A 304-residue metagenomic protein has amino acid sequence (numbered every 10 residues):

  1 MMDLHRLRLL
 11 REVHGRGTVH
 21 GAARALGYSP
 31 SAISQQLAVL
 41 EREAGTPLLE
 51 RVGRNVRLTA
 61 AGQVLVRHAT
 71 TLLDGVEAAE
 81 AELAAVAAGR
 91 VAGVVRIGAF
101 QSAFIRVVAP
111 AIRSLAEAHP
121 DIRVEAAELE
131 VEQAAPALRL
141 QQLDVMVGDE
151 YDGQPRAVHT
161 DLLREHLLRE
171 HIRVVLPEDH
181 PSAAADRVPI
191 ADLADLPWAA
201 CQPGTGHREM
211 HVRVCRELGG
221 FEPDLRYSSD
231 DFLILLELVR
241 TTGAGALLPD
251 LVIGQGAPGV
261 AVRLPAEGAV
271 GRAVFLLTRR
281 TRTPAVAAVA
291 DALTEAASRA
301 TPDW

Functional and structural regions predicted by a protein language model:
E12-S29: Short helix-boundary/capping micro-motifs
E41-Q63: A short LG(V/I)-centered, amphipathic sequence patch enriched for acidic residue(s) preceding the LG motif
A92-P155: Central regulatory/effector-binding core of bacterial HTH transcription factors
V107, A261-W304: A late-sequence structural motif
E130-A135, R139-L143, D149, G204-A261: Hydrophobic hinge/microswitch elements
D149, S182, L196-L218, T283-D291 (+1 more regions): Secondary-structure junction motif
R156-E165, E170, L233-T281: Beta-alpha-beta core module
D161-W198, P284-A287: Flexible hinge/capping segments at coil-to-helix
